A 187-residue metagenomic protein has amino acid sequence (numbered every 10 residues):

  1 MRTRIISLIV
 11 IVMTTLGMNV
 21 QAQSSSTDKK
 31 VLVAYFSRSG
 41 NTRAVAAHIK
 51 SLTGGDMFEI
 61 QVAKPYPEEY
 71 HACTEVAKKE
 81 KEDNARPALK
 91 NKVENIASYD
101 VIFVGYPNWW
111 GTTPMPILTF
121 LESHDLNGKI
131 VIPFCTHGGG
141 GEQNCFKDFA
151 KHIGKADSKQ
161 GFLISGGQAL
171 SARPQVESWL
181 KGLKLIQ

Functional and structural regions predicted by a protein language model:
M1-S7: Bacterial N-terminal signal peptides that target proteins for export
M13-L32, F36-A63, E75-Q187: FMN-binding flavodoxin-like domain, especially the glycine-rich phosphate-binding loop
P67-E75: Hydrolase active-site cap/lid region
